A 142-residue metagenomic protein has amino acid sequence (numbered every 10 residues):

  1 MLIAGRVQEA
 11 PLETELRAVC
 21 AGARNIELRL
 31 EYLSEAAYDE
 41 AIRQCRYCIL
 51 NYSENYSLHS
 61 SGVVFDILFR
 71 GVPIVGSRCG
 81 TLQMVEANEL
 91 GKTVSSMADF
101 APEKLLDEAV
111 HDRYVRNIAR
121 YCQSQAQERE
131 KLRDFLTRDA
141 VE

Functional and structural regions predicted by a protein language model:
G5, E13-E40, Q44: Nucleotide-activated donor-binding/catalytic signature segment of Leloir-type glycosyltransferases, i.e., the conserved
Q8-T14, L82-M84: Short, charged/polar "capping" segments at the starts of alpha-helices and the immediately preceding loops
E40-A41, V63-D66, P73: Acidic donor-binding helix in nucleotide-sugar-dependent glycosyltransferases
R46, G71: A short alpha->beta transition loop at the rim of the catalytic pocket in nucleotide-sugar-dependent
L50-F65, S77-M84: Nucleotide-sugar-dependent
Q83-K104: Change "using UDP/GDP/dTDP sugars" to "using nucleotide sugars
M97-E142: A charged, aromatic-enriched C-terminal amphipathic alpha-helix characteristic of glycosyltransferases across folds
